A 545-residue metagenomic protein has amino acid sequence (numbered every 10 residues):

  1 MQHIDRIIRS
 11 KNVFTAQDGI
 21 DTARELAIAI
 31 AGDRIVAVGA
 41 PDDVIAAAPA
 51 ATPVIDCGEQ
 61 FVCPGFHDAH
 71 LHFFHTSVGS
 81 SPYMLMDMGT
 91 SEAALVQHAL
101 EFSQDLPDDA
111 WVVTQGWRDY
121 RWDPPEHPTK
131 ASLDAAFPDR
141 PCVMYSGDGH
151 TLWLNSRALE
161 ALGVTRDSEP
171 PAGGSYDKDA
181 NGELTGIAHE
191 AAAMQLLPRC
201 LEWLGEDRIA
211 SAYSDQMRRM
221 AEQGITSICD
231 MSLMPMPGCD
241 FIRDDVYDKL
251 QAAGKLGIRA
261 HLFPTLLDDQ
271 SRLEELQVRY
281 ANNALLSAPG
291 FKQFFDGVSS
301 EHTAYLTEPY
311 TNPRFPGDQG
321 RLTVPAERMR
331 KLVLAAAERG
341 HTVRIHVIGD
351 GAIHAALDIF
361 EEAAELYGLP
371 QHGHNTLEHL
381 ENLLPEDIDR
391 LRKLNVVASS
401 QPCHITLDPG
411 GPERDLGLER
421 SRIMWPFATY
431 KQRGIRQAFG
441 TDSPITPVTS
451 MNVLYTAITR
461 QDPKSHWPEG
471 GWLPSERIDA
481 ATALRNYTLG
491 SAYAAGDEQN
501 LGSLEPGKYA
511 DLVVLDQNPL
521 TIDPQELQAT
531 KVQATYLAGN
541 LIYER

Functional and structural regions predicted by a protein language model:
M1-I4, R545: Basic/polar N-terminal segments that are highly enriched at the extreme N-terminus, encompassing both cleavable
H3-R9, F14, D18-E274, V298-I348 (+6 more regions): Divalent metal-binding segments
A29, Q293, T535: Short aromatic-centered micro-motifs
H72, L285-T303, N395-T406: Non-cysteine beta-strand/loop elements that form the S-adenosyl-L-methionine
Q251-A253, Q277-L286, L391-K393: Acidic (Asp/Glu)-rich catalytic clusters
L334-R344, G351-N375, L380, P385-D389 (+3 more regions): His/Asp/Glu-enriched, well-ordered alpha-helical/loop segment that forms or immediately abuts the divalent-metal
